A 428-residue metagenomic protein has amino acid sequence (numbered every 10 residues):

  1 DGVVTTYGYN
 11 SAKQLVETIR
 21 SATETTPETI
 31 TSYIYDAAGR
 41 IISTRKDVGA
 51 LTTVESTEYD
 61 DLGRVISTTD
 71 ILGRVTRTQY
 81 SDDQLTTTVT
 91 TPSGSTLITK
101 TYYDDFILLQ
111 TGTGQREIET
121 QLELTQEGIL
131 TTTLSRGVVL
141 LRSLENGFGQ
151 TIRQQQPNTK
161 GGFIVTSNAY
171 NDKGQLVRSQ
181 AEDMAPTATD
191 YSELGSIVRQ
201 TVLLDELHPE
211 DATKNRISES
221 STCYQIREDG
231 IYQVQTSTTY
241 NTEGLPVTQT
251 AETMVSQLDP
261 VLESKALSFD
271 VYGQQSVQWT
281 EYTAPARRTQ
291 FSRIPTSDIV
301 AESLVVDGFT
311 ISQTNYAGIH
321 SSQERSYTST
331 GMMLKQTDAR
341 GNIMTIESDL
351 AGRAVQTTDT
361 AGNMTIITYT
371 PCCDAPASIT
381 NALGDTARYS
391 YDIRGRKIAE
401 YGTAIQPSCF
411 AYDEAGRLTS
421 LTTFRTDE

Functional and structural regions predicted by a protein language model:
D1-E428: Acidic, low-complexity segments
